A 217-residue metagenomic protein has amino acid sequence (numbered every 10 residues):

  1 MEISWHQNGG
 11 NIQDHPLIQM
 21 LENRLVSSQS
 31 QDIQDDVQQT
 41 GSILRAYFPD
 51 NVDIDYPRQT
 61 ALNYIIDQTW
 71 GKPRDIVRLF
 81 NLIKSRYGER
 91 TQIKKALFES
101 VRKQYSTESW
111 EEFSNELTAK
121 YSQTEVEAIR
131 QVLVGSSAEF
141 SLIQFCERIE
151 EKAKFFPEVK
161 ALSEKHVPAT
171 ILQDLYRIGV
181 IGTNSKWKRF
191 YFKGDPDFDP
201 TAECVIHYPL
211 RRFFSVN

Functional and structural regions predicted by a protein language model:
M1-D53: The catalytic "switch" region of P-loop NTPases
D55-N217: C-terminal leucine-rich, beta-strand-based interaction scaffolds used for sensing/assembly
